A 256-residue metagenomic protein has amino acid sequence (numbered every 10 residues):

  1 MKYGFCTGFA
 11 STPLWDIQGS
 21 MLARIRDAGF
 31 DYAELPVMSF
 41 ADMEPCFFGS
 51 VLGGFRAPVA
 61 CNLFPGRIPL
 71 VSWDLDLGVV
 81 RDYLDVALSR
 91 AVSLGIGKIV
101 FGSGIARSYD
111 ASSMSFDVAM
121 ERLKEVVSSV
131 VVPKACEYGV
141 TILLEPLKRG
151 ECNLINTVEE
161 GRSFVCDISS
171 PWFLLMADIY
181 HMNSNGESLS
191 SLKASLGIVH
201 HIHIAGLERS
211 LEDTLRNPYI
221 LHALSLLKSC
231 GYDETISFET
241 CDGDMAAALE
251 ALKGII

Functional and structural regions predicted by a protein language model:
M1-A28, V86-S89, G95-G97, I155-A177 (+1 more regions): Histidine-acidic metal/acid-base catalytic patches
M1-G8, V59-V71, S103-A111: N-terminal small/glycine-rich loop or linker at the start of catalytic domains across soluble metabolic enzymes
F9-S11, V37-S39, L63-G66, I105-R107 (+4 more regions): Active-site-proximal loop/turn and secondary-structure-junction residues that shape catalytic pockets, frequently
D16, L70-L174: Active-site acidic/histidine proton-transfer and metal-coordination neighborhood in alpha/beta enzyme cores
L22-M43, C61-I68: N-terminal substrate-binding region of glycoside hydrolase catalytic domains
R26, G53, V92, V132 (+2 more regions): Anion (oxyanion) recognition and catalysis
E34, V59-C61, V100, L143 (+3 more regions): Conserved beta-strand positions in the central sheet of alpha/beta enzyme cores
E34-G54, S103-A111: Glycine-rich, proline-tolerant flexible connector loops at the mouths of alpha/beta enzymes
